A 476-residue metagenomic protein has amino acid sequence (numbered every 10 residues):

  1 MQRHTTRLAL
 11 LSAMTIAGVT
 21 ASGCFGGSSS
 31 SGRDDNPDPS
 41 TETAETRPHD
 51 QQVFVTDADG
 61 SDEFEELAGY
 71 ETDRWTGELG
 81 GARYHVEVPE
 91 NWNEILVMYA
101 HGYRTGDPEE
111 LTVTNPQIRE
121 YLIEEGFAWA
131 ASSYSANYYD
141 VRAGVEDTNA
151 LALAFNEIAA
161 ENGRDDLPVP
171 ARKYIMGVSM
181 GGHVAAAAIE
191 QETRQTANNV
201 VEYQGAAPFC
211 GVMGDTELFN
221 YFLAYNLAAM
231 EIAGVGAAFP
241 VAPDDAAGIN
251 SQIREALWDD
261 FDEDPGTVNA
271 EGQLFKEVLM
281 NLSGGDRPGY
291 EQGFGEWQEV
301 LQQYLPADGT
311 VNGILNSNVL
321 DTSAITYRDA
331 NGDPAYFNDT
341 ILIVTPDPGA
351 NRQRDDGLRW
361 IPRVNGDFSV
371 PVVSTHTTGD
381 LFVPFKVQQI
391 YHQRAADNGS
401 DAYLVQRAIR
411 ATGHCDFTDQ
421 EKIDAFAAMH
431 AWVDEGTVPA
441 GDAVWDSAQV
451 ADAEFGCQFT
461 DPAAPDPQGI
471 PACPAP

Functional and structural regions predicted by a protein language model:
V19-G23: C-terminal motif of bacterial Sec signal peptides marking the signal peptidase cleavage site
F25-E109, V113-N115, D446-P476: Catalytic-loop region of hydrolases
G32-Y70, F209-P362: Accessory cap/linker subdomain of secreted extracellular hydrolases
N91, L151-S179: Gly/Ser-rich "nucleophile elbow"/oxyanion-hole loop immediately N-terminal to the catalytic nucleophile in hydrolases
E94-I95, Y99-I123, A130-S133, N137-D140 (+1 more regions): Short substrate-entry loop that stabilizes the transition state in hydrolases
A171-E231: Primarily recognizes the serine-hydrolase "nucleophile elbow" in alpha/beta-hydrolase and SGNH/GDSL folds
F368, V373-H376: Short beta-strand/loop motif that positions the catalytic acidic residue of the alpha/beta-hydrolase fold
Y403-F417, A428-H430: Histidine-bearing beta->alpha loop at or near hydrolase active sites
